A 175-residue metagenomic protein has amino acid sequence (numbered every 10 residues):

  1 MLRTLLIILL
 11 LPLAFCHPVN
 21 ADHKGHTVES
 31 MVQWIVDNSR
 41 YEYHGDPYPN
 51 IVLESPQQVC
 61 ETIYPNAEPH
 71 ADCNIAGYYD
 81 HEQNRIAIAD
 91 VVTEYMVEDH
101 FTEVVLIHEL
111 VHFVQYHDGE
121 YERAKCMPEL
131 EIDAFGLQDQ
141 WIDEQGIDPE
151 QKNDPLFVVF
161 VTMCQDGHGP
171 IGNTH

Functional and structural regions predicted by a protein language model:
L5-A14: Bacterial N-terminal signal peptides
F15-D72: A metal-dependent hydrolase signature that marks the N-terminal structural subdomain at the beginning of catalytic folds
D22-H26, M96-V105, A124-I132: Soluble non-cytosolic domains of exported or imported proteins
P65-D99: Active-site scaffold of zinc-dependent metalloenzymes
A89-M96, V114-K125: Substrate-binding clefts and substrate-entry loops adjacent to catalytic sites of polymer-processing enzymes acting on
V104-H117: Active-site recognition of the HExxH zinc-binding catalytic motif
K125-V159: Post-HExxH zinc-binding segment in Zn-dependent metallohydrolases
F157-H175: Short, low-complexity, Pro/Ser/Thr/Gly-rich segments in the mature regions of secreted, periplasmic
